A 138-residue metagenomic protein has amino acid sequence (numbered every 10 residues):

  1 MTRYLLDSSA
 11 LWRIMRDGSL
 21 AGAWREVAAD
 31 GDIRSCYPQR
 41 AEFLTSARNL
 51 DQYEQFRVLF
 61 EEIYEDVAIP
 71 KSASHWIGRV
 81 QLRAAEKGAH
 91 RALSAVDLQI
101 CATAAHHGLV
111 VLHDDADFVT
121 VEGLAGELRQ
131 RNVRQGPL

Functional and structural regions predicted by a protein language model:
M1, D30-I33, E62-E65, A105-V110: Short active-site oxyanion
M1-R3, C101, A105-L138: Acidic, PIN/NYN-like endoribonuclease modules and their adjacent C-terminal/linker elements
M1-S35, T45-V58, P137-L138: Short, well-structured N-terminal submotif of metal-dependent ribonuclease cores
D7-S8, Q39, D114: A secondary-structure boundary/capping signal
S9, E42, H75, L98-Q99 (+1 more regions): Active-site phosphate/pyrophosphate-handling residues
A21, R40, Y53, S74-G78 (+1 more regions): A general structural signal for well-ordered alpha-helical segments in protein cores
L50-A73: Active-site-proximal, substrate-binding regions of enzyme catalytic domains and RNA-binding/basic surfaces
E65-L112: Active-site neighborhoods of divalent-metal-dependent phosphate/nucleic-acid chemistry enzymes
